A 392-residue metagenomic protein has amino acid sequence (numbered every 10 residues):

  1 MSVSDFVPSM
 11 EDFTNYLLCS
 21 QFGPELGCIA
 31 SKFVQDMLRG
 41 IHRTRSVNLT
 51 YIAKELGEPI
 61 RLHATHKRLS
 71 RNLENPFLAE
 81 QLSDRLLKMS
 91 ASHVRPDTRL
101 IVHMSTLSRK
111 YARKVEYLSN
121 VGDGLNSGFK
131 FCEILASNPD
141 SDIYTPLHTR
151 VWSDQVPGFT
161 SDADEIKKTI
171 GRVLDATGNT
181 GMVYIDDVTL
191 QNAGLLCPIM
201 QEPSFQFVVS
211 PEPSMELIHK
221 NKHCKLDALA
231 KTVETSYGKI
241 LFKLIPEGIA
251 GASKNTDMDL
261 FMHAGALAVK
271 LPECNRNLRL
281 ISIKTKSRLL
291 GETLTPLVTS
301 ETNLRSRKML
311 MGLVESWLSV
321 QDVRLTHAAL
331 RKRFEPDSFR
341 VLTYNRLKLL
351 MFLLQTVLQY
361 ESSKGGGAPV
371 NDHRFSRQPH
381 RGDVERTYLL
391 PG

Functional and structural regions predicted by a protein language model:
M1-L38, H42-S46, S127, S137-G392: Single, function-defining residue in the core of a domain
Q35, L49-T50, H66: Short amphipathic alpha-helical segments
I41-T44, P59-R61, S90-H93: Short secondary-structure boundary/capping segments within folded domains
T44-K54: Short, charged amphipathic recognition helices of the HTH superfamily and cognate SANT/SANTA-like modules
E55-R68: Short, basic interhelical loop/turn and adjoining N-cap of the next helix at nucleic-acid- or acidic-partner-contacting
H66-S141: Active-site-proximal, Lys/Arg-enriched surface segment that forms a nucleic-acid-binding/basic interface patch
